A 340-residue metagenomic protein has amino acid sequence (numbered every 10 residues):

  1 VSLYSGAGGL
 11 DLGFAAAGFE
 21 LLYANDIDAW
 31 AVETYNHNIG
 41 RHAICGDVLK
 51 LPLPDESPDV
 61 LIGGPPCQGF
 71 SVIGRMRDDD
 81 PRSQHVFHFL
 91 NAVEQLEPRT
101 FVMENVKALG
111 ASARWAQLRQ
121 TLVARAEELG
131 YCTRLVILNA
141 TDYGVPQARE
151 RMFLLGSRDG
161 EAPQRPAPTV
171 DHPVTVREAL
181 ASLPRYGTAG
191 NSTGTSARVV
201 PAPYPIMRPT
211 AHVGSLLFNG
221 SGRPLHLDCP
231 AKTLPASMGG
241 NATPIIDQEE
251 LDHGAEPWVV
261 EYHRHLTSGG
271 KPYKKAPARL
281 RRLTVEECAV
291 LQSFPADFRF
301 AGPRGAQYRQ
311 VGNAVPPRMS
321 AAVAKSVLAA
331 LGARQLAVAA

Functional and structural regions predicted by a protein language model:
V1-F19, R125-E128, R151-A340: S-adenosyl-L-methionine-dependent DNA methyltransferase catalytic core
V1-R99, K107-Q120, E127: Core alpha/beta nucleotide-donor-binding catalytic domains of modification enzymes
D11, Q68-V72, L109-S112, G144-Q147 (+2 more regions): Short catalytic/ligand-binding loop motif for oxyanion handling, primarily in non-cytosolic enzymes, centered on
C45-G46, Y131-D142: Conserved S-adenosyl-L-methionine
S57-D59, A148-F153: Short, surface-exposed amphipathic charged segments that create phosphate/polyanion-binding patches used for binding
G64, E104, N139, L155: Alpha/beta-hydrolase-fold catalytic nucleophile elbow
T100-V106, V136, A301: Short beta-strands and strand-loop turn motifs
R114-L118, E150, M319: Residues at alpha-helix caps and immediate loop-helix transition turns in enzyme cores, especially N- and C-cap
